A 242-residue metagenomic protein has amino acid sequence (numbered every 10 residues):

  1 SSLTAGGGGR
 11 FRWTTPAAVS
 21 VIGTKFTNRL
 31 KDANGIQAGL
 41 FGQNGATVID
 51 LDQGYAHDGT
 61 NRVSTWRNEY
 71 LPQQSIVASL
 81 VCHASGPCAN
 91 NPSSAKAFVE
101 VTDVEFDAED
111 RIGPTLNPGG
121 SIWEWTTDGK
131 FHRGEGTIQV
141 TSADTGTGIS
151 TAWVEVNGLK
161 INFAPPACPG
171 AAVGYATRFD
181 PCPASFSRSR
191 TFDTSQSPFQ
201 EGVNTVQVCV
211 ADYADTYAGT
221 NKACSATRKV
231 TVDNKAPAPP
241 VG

Functional and structural regions predicted by a protein language model:
S1, G7-G9, G39-T65, G113-K235: Long, low-complexity serine/threonine/glycine- and acidic-rich segments characteristic of extracellular
S1-A18, A97-D103: Short beta-strands within extracellular/lumenal beta-sheet-rich domains
G9, A46, H83-T115: Exposed low-complexity, polar/acidic, P/S/T/G-rich flexible segments that act as propeptides, protease-susceptible
T14-D32, T137-I138: A short beta-strand element within beta-rich, extracytoplasmic domains of secreted/secretory-pathway proteins
P16, D110-P114, P237: Proline-rich low-complexity regions
V19-V21, I149, P240: Core-facing hydrophobic residues within beta-strands of well-ordered domains
T65-P87: Noncatalytic modules at the cell exterior or secretory-pathway interfaces, chiefly beta-strand-rich lectin/adhesion
A236-G242: Pro/Thr/Ser/Gly-rich low-complexity, intrinsically disordered linker/stalk tracts
